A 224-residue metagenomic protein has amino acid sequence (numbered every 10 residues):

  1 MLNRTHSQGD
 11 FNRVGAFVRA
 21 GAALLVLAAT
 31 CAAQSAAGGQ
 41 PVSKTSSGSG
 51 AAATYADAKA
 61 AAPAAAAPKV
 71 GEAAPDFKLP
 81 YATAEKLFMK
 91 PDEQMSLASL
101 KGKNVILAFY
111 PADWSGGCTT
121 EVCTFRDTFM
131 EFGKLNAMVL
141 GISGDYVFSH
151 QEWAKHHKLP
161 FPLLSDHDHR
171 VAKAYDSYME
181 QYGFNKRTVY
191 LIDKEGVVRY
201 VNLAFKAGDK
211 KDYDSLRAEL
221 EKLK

Functional and structural regions predicted by a protein language model:
L2-F88: N-terminal targeting signals for export/organelle localization
P75, N104-I106, K186-T188: Short loop/turn microsegments at loop-to-beta-strand junctions
K78-V105: A short beta-strand-turn-helix
I106-L107, V139: Hydrophobic beta-strand anchors of alpha/beta hydrolase catalytic cores
D113-L159, H169-K173: Structural microenvironment flanking redox-active thiols in thiol-disulfide oxidoreductases
L159-F161, Y178-Y190: Structural micro-motif
P162-D166: Short acidic-hydrophobic, aromatic-tinged amphipathic segments that line or gate anion-handling sites
K186-K224: Thiol-/selenol-based redox modules, centered on thioredoxin-like and closely related oxidoreductase domains
